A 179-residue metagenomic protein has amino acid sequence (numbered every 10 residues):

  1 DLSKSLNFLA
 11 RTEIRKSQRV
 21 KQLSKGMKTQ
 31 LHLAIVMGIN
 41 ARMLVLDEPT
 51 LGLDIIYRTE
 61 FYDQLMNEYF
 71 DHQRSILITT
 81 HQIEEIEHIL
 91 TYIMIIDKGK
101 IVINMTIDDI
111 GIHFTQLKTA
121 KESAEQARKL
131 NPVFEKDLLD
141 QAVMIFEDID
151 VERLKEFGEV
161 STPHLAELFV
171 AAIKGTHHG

Functional and structural regions predicted by a protein language model:
D1-E84, H88-T91, D97: ABC transporter nucleotide-binding domains
L2, D71, K129, L154-K155: Short, well-ordered coil/turn elements that cap or connect secondary structure elements
S3-N7, T59, D108, E122-E125 (+3 more regions): Generic alpha-helical secondary structure signal
L9, Y62, G111, F169-V170: Conserved protein kinase catalytic domain
L44-P49, S123-A127, D150-K155, E167: Short, surface-exposed beta-strand/loop "edge" segments at domain boundaries and coil↔beta transitions
Y62-F146: ABC transporter nucleotide-binding domain
P132-F134, L138-G179: C-terminal coupling/interaction segments
